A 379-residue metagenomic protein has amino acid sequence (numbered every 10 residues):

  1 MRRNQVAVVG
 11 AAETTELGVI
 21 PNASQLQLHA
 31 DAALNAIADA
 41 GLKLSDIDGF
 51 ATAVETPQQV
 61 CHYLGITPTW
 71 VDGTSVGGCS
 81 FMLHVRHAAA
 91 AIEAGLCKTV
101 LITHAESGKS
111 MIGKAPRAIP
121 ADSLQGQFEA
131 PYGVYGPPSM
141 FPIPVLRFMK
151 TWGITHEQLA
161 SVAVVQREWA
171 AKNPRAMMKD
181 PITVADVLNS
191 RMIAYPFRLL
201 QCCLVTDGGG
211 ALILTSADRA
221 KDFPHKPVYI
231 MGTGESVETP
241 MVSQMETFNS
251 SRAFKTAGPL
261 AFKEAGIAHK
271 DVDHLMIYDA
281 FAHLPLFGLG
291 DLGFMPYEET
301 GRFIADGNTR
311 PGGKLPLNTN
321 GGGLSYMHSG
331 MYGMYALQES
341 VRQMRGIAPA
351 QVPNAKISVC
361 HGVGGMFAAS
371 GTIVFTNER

Functional and structural regions predicted by a protein language model:
M1-C79, H87, P144, F148-T155 (+5 more regions): Conserved active-site "lid/cap" helical segment
M1-L26, S161, M192-T256, D306-N320 (+5 more regions): Condensing-enzyme catalytic core mediating Claisen C-C bond formation in acyl metabolism
R2, A51-T103, S107-M140, M178-L204 (+3 more regions): Conserved catalytic cysteine-centered active-site region of acyl-thioester-dependent Claisen-condensing enzymes
I20-P21, M111-R117, A171-R175, M241-S243 (+3 more regions): Short acidic, glycine/serine/threonine-rich loops at helix termini
L44-A53, W70-D72, V100-A105, E157-V165 (+5 more regions): Beta-strand segments within the central parallel beta-sheet cores of soluble alpha/beta enzyme folds
P57-L64, V242-E246, D279-R302, G313 (+1 more regions): Short glycine/threonine-rich loop-to-helix capping motif typified by GTGT followed within a few residues by an Asp-Pro
V76-E106, P138-K172, L212-D218, M327-A348: Active-site-proximal alpha-helical scaffold in enzymes
S251-K255, P259-A282, D291-F294, L324-H328: Extended C-terminal subregions enriched in glycine
